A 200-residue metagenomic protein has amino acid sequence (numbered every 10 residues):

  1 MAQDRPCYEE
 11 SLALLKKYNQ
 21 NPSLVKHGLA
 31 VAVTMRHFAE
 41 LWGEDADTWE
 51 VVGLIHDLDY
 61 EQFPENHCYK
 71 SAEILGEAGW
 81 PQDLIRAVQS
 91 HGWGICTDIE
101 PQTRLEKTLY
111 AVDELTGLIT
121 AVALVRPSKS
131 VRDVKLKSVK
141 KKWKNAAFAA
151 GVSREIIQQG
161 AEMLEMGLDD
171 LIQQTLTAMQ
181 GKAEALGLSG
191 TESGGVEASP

Functional and structural regions predicted by a protein language model:
M1-F63: Acidic/His-rich, divalent-metal-binding segments that scaffold phosphate/diphosphate chemistry
A2-P22, V33, E100, Q173 (+3 more regions): Metal-centered catalytic cores of metalloenzymes
P6, E10, K26-A30, N66 (+5 more regions): Conserved active-site and cofactor/substrate-binding residues in soluble primary-metabolism enzymes
K16, L29-A32, R36, Y69-A72 (+4 more regions): Predominant activation on well-ordered alpha-helical scaffold segments within soluble catalytic domains
N19, S138, K144-E197: C-terminal binding/interaction regions
N21, L105-T108, D169: Amphipathic, non-membrane alpha-helical segments in soluble helical-bundle scaffolds
W42-A149, Q158: Divalent metal-dependent catalytic cores for phosphoryl transfer on phosphate-bearing substrates
